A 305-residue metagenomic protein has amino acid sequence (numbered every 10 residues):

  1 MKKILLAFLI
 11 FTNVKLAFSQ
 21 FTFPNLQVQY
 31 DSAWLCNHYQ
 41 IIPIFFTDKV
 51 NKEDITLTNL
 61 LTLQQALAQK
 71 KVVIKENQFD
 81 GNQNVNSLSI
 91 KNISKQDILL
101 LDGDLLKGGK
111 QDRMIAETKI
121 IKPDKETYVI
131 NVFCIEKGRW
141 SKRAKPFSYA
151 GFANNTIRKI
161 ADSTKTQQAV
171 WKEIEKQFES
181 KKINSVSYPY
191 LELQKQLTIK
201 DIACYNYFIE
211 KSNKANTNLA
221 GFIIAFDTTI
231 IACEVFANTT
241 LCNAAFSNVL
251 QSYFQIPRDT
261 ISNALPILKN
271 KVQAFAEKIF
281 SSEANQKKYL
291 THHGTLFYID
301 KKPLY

Functional and structural regions predicted by a protein language model:
M1-T22: Bacterial Sec-dependent N-terminal signal peptides
Q20-S87, I93-D97, G103-K122, E126-Y305: Intrinsically disordered, low-complexity segments enriched in small/polar residues
